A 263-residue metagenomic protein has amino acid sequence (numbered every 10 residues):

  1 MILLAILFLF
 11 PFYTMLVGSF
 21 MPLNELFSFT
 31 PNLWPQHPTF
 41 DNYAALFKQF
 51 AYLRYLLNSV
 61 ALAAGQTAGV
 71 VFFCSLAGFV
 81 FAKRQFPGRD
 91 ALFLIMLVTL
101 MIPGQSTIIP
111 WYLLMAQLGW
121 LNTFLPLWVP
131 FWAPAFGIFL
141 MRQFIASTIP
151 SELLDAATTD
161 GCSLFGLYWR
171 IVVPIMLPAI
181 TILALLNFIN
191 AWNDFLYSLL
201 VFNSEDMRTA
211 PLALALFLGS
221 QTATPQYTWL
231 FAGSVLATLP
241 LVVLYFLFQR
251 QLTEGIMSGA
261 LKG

Functional and structural regions predicted by a protein language model:
M1-G263: A hydrophobic, multi-pass inner-membrane permease signature
